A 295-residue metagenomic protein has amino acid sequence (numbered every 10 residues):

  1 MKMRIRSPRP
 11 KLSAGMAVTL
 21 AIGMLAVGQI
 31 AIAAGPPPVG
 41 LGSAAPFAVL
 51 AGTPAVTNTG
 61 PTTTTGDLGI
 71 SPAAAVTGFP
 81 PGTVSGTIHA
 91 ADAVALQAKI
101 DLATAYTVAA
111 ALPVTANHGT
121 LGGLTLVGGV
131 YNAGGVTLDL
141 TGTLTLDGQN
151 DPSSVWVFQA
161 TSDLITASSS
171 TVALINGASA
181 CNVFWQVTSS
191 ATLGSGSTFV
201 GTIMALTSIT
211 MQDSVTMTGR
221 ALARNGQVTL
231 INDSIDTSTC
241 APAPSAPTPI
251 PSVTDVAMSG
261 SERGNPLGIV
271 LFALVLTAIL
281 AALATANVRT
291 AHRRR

Functional and structural regions predicted by a protein language model:
M1-R9: N-terminal secretory signal peptides that target proteins for export/translocation
K11-S13: Extended coiled-coil/helical scaffold and S/T/P-rich low-complexity linker segments in large eukaryotic cytoplasmic
G15-A26, L274-T277: Bacterial N-terminal signal peptides
Q29-P244: Solvent-exposed adhesion/ligand-recognition segments of exported proteins
S238-R263: C-terminal low-complexity, Ser/Thr- and acidic/Pro-rich disordered "stalk" regions positioned immediately N-terminal
S259-L274: Juxtamembrane/start-of-transmembrane alpha-helix segments at the extracytoplasmic/lumenal side of membrane anchors
F272-R295: C-terminal membrane-anchoring or membrane-association module
